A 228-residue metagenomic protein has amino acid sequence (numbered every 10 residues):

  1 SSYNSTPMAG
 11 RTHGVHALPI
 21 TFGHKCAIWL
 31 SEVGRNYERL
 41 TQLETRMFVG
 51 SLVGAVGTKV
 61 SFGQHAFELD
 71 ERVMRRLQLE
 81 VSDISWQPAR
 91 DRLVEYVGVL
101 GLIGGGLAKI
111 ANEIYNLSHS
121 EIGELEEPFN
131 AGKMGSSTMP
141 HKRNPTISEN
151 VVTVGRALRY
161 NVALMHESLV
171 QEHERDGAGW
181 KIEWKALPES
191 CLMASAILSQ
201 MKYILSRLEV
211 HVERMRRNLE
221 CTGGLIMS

Functional and structural regions predicted by a protein language model:
S1-A17, L79-R92, L169, E174-W180: Long, non-coiled-coil amphipathic alpha-helical linker/lever segments that couple catalytic cores to other domains
M8-A9, V15-A17, F48-L52, R92 (+2 more regions): A short alpha-helix capping/helix-coil boundary motif
L18-S168: Internal glycine-rich alpha/beta core junctions
E121, M139-S228: Glycine-rich cofactor/substrate-binding loops
